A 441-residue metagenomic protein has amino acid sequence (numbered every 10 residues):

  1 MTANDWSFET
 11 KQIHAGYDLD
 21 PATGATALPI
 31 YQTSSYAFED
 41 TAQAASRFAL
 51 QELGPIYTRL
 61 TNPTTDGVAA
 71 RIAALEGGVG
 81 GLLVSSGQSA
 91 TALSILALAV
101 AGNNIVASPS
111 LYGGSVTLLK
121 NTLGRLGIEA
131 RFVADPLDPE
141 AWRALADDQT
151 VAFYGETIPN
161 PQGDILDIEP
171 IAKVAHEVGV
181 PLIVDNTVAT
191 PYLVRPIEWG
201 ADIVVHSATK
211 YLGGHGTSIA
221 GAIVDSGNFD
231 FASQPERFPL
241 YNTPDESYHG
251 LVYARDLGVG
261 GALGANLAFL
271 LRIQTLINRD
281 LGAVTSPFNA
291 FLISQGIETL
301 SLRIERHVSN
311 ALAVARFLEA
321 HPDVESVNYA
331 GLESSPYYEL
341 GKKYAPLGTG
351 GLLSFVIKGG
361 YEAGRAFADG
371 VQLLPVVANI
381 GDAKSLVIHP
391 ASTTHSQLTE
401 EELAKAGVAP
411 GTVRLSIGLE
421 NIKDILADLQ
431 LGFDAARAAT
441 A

Functional and structural regions predicted by a protein language model:
M1-Y31, I223: Short conserved active-site loop signatures built around small residues
Q12-H14, D18-P21, L82-E319: Conserved PLP-enzyme active-site core in the AAT-like
S35, D40-A92, G114-T122: Conserved N-terminal alpha-helix of the aminotransferase class I/II PLP-enzyme fold
G102, K120-N121, E129-A130, V151 (+3 more regions): PLP-dependent enzyme catalytic core of the Aspartate aminotransferase-like
F153, G221-I223, V327, L353 (+1 more regions): Well-ordered beta-strand positions enriched in small/hydrophobic/aromatic, beta-favoring residues
L281-A290, Q295, T299, I304-R306 (+3 more regions): Conserved small-domain helix->loop->beta segment predominantly found in fold-type I
